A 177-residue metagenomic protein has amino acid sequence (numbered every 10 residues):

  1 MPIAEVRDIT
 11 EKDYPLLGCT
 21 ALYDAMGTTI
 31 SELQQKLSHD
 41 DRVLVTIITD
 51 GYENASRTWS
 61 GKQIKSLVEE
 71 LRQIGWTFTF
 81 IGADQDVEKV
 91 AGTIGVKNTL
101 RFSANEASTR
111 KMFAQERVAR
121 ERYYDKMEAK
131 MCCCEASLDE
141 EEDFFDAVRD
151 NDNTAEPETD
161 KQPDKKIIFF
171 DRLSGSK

Functional and structural regions predicted by a protein language model:
M1-K177: Acidic, low-complexity intrinsically disordered regions
